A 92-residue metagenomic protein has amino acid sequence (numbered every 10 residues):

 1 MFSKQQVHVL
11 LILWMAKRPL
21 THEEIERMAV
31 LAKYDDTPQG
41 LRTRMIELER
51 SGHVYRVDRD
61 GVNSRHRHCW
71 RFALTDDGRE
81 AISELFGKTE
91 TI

Functional and structural regions predicted by a protein language model:
M1-A16: Short alpha-helical segments that sit at the start of domains
L11, R27, T43: DNA-binding alpha-helical recognition surfaces that contact promoter or target DNA
P19-V30: Short acidic, hydrophobic short linear motifs in intrinsically disordered regions
D35-R50: Short amphipathic alpha-helical interaction segments
E49-D60: A short, conserved structural fragment
D58-C69: Short, Lys/Arg-rich nucleic-acid/phosphate-binding segment
W70-I92: Short, amphipathic alpha-helical interaction segments positioned at domain boundaries
